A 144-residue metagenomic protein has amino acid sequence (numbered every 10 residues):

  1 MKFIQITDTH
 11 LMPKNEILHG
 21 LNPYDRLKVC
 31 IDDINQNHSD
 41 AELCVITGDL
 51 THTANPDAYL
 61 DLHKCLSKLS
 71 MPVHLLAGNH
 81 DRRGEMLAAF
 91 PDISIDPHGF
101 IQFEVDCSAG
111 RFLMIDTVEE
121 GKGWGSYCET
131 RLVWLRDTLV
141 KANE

Functional and structural regions predicted by a protein language model:
M1-D61: N-terminal active-site segment of His-dependent metallophosphoesterases
K2, D40-L43, P72, R111 (+1 more regions): Residues at the starts of beta-strands that form the adenosine-phosphate
N15, S39, Y127, K141-E144: Alpha-helical structural elements of signaling/regulatory helical domains
P56-A142: Extended active-site neighborhood of metal-dependent phosphoesterases/phosphodiesterases
